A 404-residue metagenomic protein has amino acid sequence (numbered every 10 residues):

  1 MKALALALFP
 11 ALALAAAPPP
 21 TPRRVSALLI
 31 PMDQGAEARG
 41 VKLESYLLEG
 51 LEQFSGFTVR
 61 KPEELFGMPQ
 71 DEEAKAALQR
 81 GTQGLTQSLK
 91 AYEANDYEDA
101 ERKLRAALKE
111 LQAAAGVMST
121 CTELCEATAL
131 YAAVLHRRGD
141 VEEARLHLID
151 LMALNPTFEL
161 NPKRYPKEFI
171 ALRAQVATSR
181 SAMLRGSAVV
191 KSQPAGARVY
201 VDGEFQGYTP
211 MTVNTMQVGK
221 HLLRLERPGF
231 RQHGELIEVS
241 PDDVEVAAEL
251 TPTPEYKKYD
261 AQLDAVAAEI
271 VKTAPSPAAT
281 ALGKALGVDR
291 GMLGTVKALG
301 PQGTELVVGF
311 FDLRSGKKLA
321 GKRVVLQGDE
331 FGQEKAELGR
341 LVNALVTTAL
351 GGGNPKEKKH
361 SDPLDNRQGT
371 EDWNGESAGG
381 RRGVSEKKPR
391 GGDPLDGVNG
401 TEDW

Functional and structural regions predicted by a protein language model:
A17-S26, F57, F66, K90 (+6 more regions): C-terminal/domain-edge helix-coil "capping" segments
R39-Q70, R224-G229, D242-P275, M292: N-terminal segment of the mature soluble domain
Q70-K75, L111-C121: Flexible helix-coil transition and linker loops at the boundaries of alpha-helical arrays
A129, A133-E159: TPR/TPR-like (Sel1-like) alpha-helical repeat modules
L130, Q217-G229: A short, solvent-exposed beta-strand micro-motif common in secreted/extracellular proteins
P162-F169, E204-Y208, R231-T253: Structured interaction patches on ligand/partner-binding surfaces of diverse proteins
G196, E204-V218: Short, solvent-exposed S/T- and G/P-enriched segments that are highly enriched in secreted/extracellular and lumenal
